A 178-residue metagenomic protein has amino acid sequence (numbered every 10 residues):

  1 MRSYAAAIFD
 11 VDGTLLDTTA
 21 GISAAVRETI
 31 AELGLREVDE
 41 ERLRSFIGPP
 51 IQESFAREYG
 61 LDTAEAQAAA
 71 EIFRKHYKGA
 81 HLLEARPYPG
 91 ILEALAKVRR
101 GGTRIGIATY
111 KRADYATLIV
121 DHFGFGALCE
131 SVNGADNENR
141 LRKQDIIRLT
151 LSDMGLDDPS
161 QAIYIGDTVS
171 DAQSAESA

Functional and structural regions predicted by a protein language model:
M1-R2, R100-T103, M154-Q161: Glycine-rich phosphate-binding loop signature in dinucleotide/nucleotide-binding domains
M1-S45, A56-Y59: Active-site neighborhood of HAD-like aspartate-dependent phosphohydrolases
S3, G79-I107, A113-T117, Q144-D145: Short, acidic loop-to-helix structural element flanking the phosphoryl-transfer center in phosphate-processing enzymes
T18, G166-D167: Acidic di-acidic motifs
I22, I51, P87, R140-K143: Conserved donor sugar-nucleotide recognition element shared by glycan-biosynthetic enzymes
T29-I30, P50-T63, I119-H122, T150-D153: Helix-loop "lid/cap" segments that line or gate small-molecule binding pockets
I47-G79, P89, A96-R100: A metal-dependent, Asp-based hydrolase signature
A113-I163, V169-S177: Substrate-recognition "cap/lid" segment bordering the active-site pocket of phosphatases
